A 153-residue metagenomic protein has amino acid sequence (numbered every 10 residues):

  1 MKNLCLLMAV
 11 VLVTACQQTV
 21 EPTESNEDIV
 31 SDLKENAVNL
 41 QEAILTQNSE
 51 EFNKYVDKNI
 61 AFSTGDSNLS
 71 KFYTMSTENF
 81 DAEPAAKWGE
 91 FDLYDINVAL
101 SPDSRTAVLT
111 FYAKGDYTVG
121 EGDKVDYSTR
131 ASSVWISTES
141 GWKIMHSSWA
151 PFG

Functional and structural regions predicted by a protein language model:
L4-V13: Sec-dependent N-terminal signal peptides
C16-K54, K58: Short, low-complexity N-terminal intrinsically disordered segments enriched in polar/charged residues
S49-P102, Y112, D126: A solvent-exposed, acidic/Ser-Thr-rich amphipathic alpha-helical stretch
V98-A107, W135-G141: A short, structured loop/turn motif at beta-sheet edges
F111-T118: Generic short beta-strand segments
E121-G122: Outer-membrane beta-barrel domain signature
S128-G153: Short beta-strand edge/turn micro-motifs at domain boundaries
